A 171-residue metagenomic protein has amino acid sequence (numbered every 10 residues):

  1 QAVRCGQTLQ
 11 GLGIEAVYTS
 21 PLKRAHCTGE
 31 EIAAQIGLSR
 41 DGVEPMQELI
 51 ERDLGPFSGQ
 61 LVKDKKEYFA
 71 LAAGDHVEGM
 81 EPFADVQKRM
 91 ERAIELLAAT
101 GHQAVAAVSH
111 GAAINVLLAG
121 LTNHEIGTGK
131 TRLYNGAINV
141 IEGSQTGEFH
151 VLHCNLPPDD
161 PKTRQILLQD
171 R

Functional and structural regions predicted by a protein language model:
Q1-L38, A84: Active-site-proximal alpha-helix that buttresses catalytic centers in soluble enzyme cores
V3-Q10, A33, Q87, E91-A99 (+1 more regions): Generic structural signal for well-ordered alpha-helical scaffold segments
L12, A34, L38, R52-K63 (+2 more regions): Acidic, low-complexity terminal tails and accessory targeting/binding regions of phosphate-metabolizing enzymes
A16, P21, S39-F57, H76-V77: A short, structured active-site edge motif that brings together acidic residues
T19-S20, K88, V108-S109: Short beta-strand scaffold positions
K66-D85: Short glycine/proline- and acidic residue-enriched helix-loop micro-motifs that form flexible lids or anion-recognition
Q103-G111: Generic beta-sheet signal
G111-N115, H150: GST superfamily/GST-like fold recognition
